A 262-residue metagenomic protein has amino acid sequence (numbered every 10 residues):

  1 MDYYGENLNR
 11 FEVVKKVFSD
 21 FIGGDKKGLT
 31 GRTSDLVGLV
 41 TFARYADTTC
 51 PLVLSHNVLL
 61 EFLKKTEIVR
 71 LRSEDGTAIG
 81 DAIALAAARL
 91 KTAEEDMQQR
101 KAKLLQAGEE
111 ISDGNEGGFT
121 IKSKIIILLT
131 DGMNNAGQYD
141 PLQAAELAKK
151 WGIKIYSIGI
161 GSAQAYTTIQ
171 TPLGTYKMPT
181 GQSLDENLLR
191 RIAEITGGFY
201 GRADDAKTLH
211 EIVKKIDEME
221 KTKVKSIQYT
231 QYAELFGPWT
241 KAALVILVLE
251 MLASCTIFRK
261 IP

Functional and structural regions predicted by a protein language model:
M1-A93, M97-S112: Membrane-embedded segments
D2-Y4, T48-T49, N135-Y139, A165-T168 (+1 more regions): Extracytoplasmic/secreted cell-surface and envelope-processing proteins
L39, I155-S157, Y200-R202: Conserved beta-strand scaffold positions in the cores of enzyme catalytic domains, especially in NTP/NDP-utilizing
R44-T48, V69, G132-N135, G161-A165 (+1 more regions): Solvent-exposed loop/turn segments at secondary-structure junctions within structured extracellular/periplasmic domains
S73-E74, D81, L85-A88, A93-I125 (+2 more regions): VWA/integrin I-like adhesion module and closely mimicked acidic/polar interface patches used
R190-M219: Extended, hydrophilic extramembrane loops/domains of integral membrane proteins
T222-P262: C-terminal signal-anchor/stop-transfer transmembrane helix together with its immediate cytosolic, Lys/Arg-enriched
